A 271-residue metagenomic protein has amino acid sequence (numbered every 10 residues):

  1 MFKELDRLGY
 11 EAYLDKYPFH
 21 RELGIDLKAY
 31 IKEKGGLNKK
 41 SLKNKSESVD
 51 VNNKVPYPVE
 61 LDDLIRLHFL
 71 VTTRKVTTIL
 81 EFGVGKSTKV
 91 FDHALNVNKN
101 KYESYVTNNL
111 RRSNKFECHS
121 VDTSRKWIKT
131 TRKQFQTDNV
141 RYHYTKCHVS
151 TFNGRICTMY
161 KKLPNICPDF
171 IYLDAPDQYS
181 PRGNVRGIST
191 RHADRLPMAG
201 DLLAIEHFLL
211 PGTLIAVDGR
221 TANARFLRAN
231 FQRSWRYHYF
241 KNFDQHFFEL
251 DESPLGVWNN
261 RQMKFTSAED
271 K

Functional and structural regions predicted by a protein language model:
M1-K28: N-terminal auxiliary segments of SAM/dcSAM-dependent transferases
K28-K75, K89-H93: Class I SAM-dependent methyltransferase Rossmann-like catalytic core, especially the SAM/SAH-binding loop
K75-G85: Conserved class I S-adenosyl-L-methionine
K86-R111: Conserved SAM-binding loop of SAM-dependent methyltransferases across substrates and taxa, primarily the Class I
K99, N114-F116, L210-T213: A short helix->loop->beta-strand "cap" motif at the edges of active sites that frequently abuts
S124-C167: S-adenosyl-L-methionine
K161-A175, P181: Short SAM/SAH-binding signature in class I
D177-K271: C-terminal substrate-binding/active-site "lid" region of AdoMet-derived donor-dependent transferases
